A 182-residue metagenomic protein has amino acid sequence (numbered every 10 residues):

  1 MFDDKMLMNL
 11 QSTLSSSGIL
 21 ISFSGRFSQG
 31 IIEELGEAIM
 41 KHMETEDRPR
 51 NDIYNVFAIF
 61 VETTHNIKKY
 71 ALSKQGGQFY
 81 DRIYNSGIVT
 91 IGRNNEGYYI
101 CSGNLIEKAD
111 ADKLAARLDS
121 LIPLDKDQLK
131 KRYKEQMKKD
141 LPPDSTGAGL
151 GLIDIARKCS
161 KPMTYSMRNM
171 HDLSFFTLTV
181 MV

Functional and structural regions predicted by a protein language model:
F2-I21, G30-E34, K69-V182: Conserved beta-strand-loop-beta-strand hairpin that lines the nucleotide-binding pocket of ATP/GTP-utilizing enzymes
F23-G25: An anionic oxygen-ligand recognition environment, strongly enriched in 2H phosphoesterase
F27-E37, K41: N-terminal ordered "arm"
E37-V61, K138-S145: Conserved short strand/loop->alpha-helix "switch" segment adjacent to the catalytic nucleotide/phosphoryl-transfer site
I39-M43, D47, I67, A71 (+1 more regions): Hydrophobic, Leu/Ile/Phe/Ala-enriched alpha-helical segments that form helix-helix packing faces
E62-N66: Conserved polar catalytic motif of the HATPase_c/GHKL fold
